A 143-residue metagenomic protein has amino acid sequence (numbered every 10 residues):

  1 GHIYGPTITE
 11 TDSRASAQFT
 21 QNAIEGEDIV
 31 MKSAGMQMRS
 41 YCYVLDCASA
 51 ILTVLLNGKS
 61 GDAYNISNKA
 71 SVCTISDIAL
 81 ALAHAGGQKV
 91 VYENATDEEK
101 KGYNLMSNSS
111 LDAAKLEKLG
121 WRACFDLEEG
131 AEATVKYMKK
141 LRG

Functional and structural regions predicted by a protein language model:
Y4-Q18, E27, K32, V44-L45 (+2 more regions): Glycine/proline-rich active-site loop of Rossmann-fold NAD(P)-dependent oxidoreductases
A15, Y43-C47, T74, D126-L127: An acidic site on a long C-lobe helix of protein kinase domains
A34-M36: C-terminal lobe/hinge of AMP-binding adenylation domains
V44, A63, T74-S76, E99-R122: Conserved C-terminal active-site "lid" loop/helix of NAD(P)H-dependent oxidoreductases that clamps the redox cofactor
C47, I51, I66, I75-I78 (+2 more regions): Non-catalytic, hydrophobic alpha-helical segments
N57-K101: Mid/C-terminal beta-alpha module of Rossmann-like enzyme folds, strongest in SDR-family dehydrogenases/epimerases
L127-G143: Amphipathic terminal alpha-helices
